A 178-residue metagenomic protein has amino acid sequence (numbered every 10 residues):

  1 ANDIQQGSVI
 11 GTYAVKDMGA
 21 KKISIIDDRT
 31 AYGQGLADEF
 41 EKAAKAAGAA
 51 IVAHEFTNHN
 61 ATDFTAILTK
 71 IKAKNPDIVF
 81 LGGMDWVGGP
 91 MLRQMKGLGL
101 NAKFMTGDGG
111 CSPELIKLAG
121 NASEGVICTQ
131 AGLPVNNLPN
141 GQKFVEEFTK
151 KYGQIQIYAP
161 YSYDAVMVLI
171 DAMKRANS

Functional and structural regions predicted by a protein language model:
A1-L98, G132-K143: Extracellular/periplasmic Venus flytrap/periplasmic-binding protein
N2, L92-Y163, N177: Extracellular/periplasmic periplasmic-binding protein-like sensory domains
V9, D164-D171: Short amphipathic alpha-helical face segments that pack within enzyme cores and frequently flank/anchor catalytic
G35, P90, E114-L115, V168: Phosphate- and divalent-cation-binding pockets in alpha/beta enzyme and binding domains that engage nucleotide-derived
N75, V168-S178: Extracellular/periplasmic bilobal clamshell ligand-binding domains
